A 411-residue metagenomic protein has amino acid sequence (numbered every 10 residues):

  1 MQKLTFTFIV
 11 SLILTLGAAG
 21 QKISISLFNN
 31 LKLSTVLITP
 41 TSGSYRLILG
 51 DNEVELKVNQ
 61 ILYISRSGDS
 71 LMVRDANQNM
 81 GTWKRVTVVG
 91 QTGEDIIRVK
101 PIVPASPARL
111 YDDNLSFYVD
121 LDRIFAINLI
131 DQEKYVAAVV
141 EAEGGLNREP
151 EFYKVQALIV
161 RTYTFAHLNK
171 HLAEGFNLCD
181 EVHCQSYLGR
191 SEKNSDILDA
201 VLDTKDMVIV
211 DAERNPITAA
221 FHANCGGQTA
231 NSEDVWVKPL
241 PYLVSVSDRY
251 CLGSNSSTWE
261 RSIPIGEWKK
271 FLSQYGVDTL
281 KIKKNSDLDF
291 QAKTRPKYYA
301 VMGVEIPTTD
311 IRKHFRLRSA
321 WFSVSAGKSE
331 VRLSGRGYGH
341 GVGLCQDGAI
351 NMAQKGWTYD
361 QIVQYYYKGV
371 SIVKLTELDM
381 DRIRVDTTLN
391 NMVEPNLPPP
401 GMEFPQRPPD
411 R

Functional and structural regions predicted by a protein language model:
M1-Q2: N-terminal secretory signal peptides that target proteins for export/translocation
T5-L12, G17-R411: Conserved, single-site charged/polar hotspot
